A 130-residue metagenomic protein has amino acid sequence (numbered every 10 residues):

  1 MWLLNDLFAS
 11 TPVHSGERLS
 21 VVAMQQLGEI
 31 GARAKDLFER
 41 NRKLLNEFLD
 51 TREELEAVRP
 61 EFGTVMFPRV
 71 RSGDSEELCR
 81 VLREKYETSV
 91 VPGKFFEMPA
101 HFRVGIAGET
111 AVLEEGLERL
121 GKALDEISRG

Functional and structural regions predicted by a protein language model:
M1-E39, F48: Conserved core segment of the aminotransferase class I/II
L3, R18-V22, L37, L44 (+4 more regions): Alpha-helical elements of Rossmann-like donor-binding domains used by nucleotide-donor carbohydrate transfer enzymes
E17, V21, L37-N46, A57-R69 (+1 more regions): Conserved glycine-rich beta-strand-loop-beta hairpin in the small C-terminal domain of fold type I
Q25, R71, A107-E109: Residue-level recognition of strand-loop junctions within catalytic nucleotide-signaling folds
L49, P68, V104-I106: Preference for bulky hydrophobic residues occupying beta-strand positions in well-ordered beta-sheet regions
D50-V58, S128-G130: Surface-exposed helix-capping loop/turn segments at secondary-structure junctions
E77-V90, F96-G130: PLP-dependent enzyme catalytic core of the Aspartate aminotransferase-like
